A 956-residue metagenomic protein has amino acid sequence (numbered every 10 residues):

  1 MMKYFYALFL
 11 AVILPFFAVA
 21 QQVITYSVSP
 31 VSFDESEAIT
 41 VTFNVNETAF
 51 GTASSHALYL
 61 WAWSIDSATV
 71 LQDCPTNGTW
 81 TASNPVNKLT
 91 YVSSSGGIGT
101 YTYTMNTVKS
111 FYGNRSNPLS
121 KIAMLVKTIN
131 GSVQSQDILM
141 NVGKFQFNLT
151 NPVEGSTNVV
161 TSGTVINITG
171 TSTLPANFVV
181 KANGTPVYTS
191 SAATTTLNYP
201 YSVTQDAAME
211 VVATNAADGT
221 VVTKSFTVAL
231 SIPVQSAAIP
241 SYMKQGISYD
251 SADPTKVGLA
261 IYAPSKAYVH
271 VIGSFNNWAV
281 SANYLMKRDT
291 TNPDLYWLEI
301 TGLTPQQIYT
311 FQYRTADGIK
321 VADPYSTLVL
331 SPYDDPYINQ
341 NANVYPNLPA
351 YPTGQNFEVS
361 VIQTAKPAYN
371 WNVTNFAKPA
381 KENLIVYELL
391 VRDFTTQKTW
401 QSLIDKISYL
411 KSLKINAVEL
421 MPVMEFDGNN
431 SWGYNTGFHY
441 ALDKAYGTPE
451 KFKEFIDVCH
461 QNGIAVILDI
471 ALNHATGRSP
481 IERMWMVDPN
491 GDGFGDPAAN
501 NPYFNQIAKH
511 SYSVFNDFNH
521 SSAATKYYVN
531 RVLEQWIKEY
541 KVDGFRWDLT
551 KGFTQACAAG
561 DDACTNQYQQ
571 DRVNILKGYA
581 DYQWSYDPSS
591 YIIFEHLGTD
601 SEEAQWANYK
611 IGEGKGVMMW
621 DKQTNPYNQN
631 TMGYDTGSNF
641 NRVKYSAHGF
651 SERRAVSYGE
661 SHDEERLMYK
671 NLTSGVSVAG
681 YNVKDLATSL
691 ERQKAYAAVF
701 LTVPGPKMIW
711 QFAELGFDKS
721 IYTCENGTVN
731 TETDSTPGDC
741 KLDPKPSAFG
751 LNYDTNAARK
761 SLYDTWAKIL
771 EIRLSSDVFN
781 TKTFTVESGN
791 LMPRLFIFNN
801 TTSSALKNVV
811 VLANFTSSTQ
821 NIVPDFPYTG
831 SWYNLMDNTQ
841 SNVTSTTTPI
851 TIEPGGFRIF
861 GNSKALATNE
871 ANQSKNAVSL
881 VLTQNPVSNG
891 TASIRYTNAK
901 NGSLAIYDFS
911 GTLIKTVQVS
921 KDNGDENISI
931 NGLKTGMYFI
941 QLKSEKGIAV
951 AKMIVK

Functional and structural regions predicted by a protein language model:
F16, A871-K956: C-terminal outer-membrane/trafficking sorting elements
Q21-D34, N141-T161, Q873-Q884: Short, compositionally biased P/S/T/A/G/V-rich stretches that sit at domain boundaries
A57-G113, Y188, D250-D253, G258-Q306 (+1 more regions): Aromatic-rich carbohydrate-binding modules that target alpha-glucans
T150, T783, E787-G789, N862-T883 (+1 more regions): Residue-level detector of functionally pivotal "anchor" positions at catalytic/ligand-binding pockets or at interdomain
V228-V269, A322-N383: Basic K/R-rich, polyanion-interacting modules in nucleoproteins and related proteins
L330-S331, P336, P367-G544, L549-Y568 (+1 more regions): Substrate-binding/active-site clefts of carbohydrate-active enzymes
K541, N574-D718, Y722, L774 (+5 more regions): Conserved alpha/beta catalytic core and glycan-binding cleft of carbohydrate-active enzymes
T844-A867, G936: C-terminal beta-strand-rich structural cap/linker in extracellular carbohydrate-active enzymes
